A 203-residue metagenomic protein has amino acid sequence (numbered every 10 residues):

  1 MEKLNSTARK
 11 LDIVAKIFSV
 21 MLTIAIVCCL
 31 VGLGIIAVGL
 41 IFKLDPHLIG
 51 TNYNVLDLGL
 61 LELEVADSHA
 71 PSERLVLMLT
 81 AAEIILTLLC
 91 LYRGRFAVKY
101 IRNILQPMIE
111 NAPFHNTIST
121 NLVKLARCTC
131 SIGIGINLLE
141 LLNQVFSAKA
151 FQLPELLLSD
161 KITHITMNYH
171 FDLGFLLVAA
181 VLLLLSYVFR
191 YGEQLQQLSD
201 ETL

Functional and structural regions predicted by a protein language model:
M1-V14, A82-E110, V178, L182-L185: Alpha-helical transmembrane segments and their immediate interhelical/interface regions in integral membrane proteins
M1-V55: N-terminal intrinsically disordered, cationic/polar leader segments that include organellar targeting peptides
M21-L44, I85, V123-N143: Hydrophobic alpha-helical membrane-insertion segments
I35, G39, R95-Q106, I136 (+3 more regions): Short helix-terminus and kink motifs of transmembrane alpha helices, predominantly at the cytoplasmic interface
L44-H69, E155-K161: Perimembrane loop-to-helix junctions flanking transmembrane segments
E62-C90, I162-V181: Hydrophobic alpha-helical transmembrane segments
V98, N103-L141: Hydrophobic alpha-helical transmembrane segments of integral membrane proteins
V145-L203: Terminal transmembrane helical module of multi-pass membrane proteins
